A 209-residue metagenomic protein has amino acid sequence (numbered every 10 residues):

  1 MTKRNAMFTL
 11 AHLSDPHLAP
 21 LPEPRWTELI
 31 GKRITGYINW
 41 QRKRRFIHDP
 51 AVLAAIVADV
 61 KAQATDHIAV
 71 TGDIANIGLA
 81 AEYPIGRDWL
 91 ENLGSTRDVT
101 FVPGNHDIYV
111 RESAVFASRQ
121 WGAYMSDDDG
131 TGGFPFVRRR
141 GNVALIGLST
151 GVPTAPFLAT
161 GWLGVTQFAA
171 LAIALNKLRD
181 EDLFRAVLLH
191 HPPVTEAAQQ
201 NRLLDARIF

Functional and structural regions predicted by a protein language model:
M1-Y83: N-terminal active-site segment of His-dependent metallophosphoesterases
T2, P84-A170, E181: Extended active-site neighborhood of metal-dependent phosphoesterases/phosphodiesterases
K3, K61-D66, A144, L158-F209: His/acidic metal-ligating clusters that form di-metal
M7-P20, N142-T154, A186-H190: Active-site-proximal beta-strand elements of phosphoester/diester hydrolases
H12-S14, H67-D73, V99-N105, S149 (+1 more regions): Active-site neighborhood of phospho(di)ester-bond hydrolases with catalytic His/Asp-centered motifs
H17-L21, N76-L79, N105-S113, P153-L158 (+1 more regions): Active-site environment of divalent metal-dependent phosphoester hydrolases
L21-W26, R111-F116, W121, Q199-N201: Short aromatic-enriched loop/helix-cap "lid" or pocket-rim segments at secondary-structure transitions that line
V57, R87-E91, L175, F209: Short amphipathic alpha-helical segments and helix-helix/interface helices
